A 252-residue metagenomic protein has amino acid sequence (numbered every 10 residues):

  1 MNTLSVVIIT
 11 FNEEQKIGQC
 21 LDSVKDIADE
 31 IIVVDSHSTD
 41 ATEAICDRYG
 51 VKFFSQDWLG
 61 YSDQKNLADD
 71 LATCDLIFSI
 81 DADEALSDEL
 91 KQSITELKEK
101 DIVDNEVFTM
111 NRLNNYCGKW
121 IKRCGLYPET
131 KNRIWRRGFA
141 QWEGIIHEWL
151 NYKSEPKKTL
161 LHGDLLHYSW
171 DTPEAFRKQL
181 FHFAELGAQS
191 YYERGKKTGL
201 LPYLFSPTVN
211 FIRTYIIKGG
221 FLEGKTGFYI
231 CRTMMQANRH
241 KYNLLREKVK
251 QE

Functional and structural regions predicted by a protein language model:
T3-S5, E30: Cell-envelope/extracellular polymer assembly enzymes that use nucleotide-activated donors
L4, V51-K52, N105: Short, conserved active-site loop motifs that form the nucleotide-linked donor/cofactor pocket
V7-D26: Short, well-formed alpha-helical segments that are part of the catalytic scaffolds of diverse glycosyltransferases
E14, S38-A41, L76: Conserved SAM-binding loop
G18, D40-Y49, E89-L90: Acidic helix N-cap motif at the loop->helix transition within catalytic regions of sugar-transfer enzymes
S23, D35-A44, W58, D81: A conserved acidic beta->alpha catalytic loop
D29, E43-L71: Conserved donor nucleotide-binding strand/loop of the catalytic core
D63-D69, L76, I80, S87-E252: Catalytic-site signature of metal-activated, phosphate-bearing donor transferases, centered on the GT-A/GT-A-like
